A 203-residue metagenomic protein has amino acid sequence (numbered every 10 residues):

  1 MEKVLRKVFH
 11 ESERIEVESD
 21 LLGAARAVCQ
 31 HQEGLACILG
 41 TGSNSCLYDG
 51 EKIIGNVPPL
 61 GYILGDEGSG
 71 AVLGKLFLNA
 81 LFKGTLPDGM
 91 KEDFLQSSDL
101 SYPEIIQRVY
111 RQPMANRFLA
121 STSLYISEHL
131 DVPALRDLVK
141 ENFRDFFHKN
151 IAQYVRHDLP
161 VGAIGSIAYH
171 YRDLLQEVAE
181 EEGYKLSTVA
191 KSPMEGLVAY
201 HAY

Functional and structural regions predicted by a protein language model:
M1-G89: Phosphate-binding/catalytic loop of phosphoryl-transfer enzymes
K3-F9, V28-L35, L76-Y203: ATP-binding/phosphotransfer module of carbohydrate and carboxylate kinases, centering on a glycine-rich
